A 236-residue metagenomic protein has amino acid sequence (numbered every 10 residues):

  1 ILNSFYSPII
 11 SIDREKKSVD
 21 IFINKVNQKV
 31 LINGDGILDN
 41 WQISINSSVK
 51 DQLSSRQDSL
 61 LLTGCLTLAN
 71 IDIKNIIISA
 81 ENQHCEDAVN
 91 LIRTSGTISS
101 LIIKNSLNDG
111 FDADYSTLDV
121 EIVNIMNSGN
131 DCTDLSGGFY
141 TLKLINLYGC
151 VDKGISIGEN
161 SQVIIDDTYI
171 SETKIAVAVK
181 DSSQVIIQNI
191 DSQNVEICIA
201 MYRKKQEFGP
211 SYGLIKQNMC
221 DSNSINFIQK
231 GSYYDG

Functional and structural regions predicted by a protein language model:
I1-G236: Extracellular beta-rich repeat passengers
